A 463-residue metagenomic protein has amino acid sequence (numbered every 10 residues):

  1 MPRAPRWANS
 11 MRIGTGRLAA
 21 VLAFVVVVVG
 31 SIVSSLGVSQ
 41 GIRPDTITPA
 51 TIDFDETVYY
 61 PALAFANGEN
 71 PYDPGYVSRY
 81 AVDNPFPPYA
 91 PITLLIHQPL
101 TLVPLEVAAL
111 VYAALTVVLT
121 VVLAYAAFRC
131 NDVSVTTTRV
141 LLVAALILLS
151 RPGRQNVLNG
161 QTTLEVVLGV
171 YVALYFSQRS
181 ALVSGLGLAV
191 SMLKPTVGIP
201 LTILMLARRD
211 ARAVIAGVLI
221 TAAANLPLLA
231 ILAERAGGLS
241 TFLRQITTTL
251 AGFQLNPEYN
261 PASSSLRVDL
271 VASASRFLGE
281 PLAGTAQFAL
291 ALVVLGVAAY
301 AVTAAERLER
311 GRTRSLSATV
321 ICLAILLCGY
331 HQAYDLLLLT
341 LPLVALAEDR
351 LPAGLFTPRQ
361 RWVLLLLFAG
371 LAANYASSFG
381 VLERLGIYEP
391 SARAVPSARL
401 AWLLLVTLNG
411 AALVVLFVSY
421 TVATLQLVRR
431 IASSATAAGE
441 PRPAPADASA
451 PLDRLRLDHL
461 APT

Functional and structural regions predicted by a protein language model:
P2-L182, R208-L336, R393-V406, V428-T463: Primarily membrane-embedded glycan-assembly and transfer machineries that use lipid-linked glycans
F24, A222, G354-Y375: Signature aromatic-anchored transmembrane alpha helix within multi-pass, membrane-resident enzymes that catalyze glycan
G185-G187, T196-A207, V218, L337-L339: Transmembrane-embedded, aromatic-rich helix segments that form part of the hydrophobic channel/pocket engaging
L308-E309, A347-Q360: Alpha-helical transmembrane segments
Q332-E348: Hydrophobic/aromatic-rich transmembrane helices and adjacent perimembrane loops
T340-A345, L408-Q426: Hydrophobic cores of alpha-helical transmembrane segments in multi-pass inner/ER membrane proteins, independent
A376-S391: Juxtamembrane "helix-exit" motif on the non-cytosolic side of transmembrane helices
